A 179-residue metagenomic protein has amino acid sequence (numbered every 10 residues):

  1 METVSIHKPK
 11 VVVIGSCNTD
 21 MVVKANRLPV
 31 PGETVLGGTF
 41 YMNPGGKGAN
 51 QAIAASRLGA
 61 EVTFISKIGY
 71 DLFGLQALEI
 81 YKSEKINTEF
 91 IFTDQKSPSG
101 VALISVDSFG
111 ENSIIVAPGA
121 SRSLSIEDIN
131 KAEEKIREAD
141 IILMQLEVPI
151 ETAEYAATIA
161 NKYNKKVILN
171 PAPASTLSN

Functional and structural regions predicted by a protein language model:
M1-K67, L72-I86: Glycine-rich phosphate/adenosyl-contacting loop at the front of the ribokinase-like
P9, G38, S99-V101, E111-N112: Change "...and in nucleic-acid phosphodiester-cleaving endonucleases..." to "...and in nucleic-acid processing enzymes
S16, S66-Y70, T93, V106-S108 (+2 more regions): Cofactor-binding loop segments of dinucleotide-utilizing enzymes, especially the Rossmann-like FAD- and NAD(P)+-binding
I53, V101-S105: Short beta-strand scaffold segments in enzyme catalytic cores
K85, R122-E127, V167-S175: Short gly/ser/thr-rich secondary-structure transition/capping motifs
E89-D94, I104-L146: Conserved phosphate-binding/catalytic loop of the ribokinase/pfkB sugar-kinase fold
A139-N179: Conserved beta-alpha-beta core of the PfkB/ribokinase-like small-molecule kinase fold
